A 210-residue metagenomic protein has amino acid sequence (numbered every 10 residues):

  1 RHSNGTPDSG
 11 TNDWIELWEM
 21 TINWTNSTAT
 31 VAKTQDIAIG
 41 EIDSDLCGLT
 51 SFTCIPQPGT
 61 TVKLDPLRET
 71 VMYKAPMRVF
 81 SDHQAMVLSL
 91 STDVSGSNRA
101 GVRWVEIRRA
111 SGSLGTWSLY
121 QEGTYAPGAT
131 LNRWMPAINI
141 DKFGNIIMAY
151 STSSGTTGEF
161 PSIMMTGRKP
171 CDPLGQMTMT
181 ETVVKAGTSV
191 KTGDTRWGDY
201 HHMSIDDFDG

Functional and structural regions predicted by a protein language model:
R1-G210: C-terminal PAP-associated
